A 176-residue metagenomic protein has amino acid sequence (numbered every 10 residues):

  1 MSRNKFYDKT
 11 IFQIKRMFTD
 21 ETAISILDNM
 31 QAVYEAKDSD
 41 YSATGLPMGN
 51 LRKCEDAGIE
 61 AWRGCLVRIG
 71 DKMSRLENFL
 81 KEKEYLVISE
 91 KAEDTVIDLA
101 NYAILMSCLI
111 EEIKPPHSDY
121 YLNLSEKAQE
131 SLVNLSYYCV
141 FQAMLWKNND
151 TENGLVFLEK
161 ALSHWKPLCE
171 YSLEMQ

Functional and structural regions predicted by a protein language model:
S2-Q176: Intrinsically disordered, low-complexity regulatory regions that flank transcription factor DNA-binding cores
